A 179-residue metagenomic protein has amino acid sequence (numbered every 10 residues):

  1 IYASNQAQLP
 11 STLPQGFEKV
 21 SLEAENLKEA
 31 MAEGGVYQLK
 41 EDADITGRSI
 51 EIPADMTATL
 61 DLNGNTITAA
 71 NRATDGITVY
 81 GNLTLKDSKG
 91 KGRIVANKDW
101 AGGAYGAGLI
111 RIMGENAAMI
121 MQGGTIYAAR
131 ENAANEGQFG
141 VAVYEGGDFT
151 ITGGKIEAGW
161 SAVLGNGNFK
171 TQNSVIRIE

Functional and structural regions predicted by a protein language model:
Y2-E51: Acidic Gly/Asp/Thr-rich repetitive segments characteristic of extracellular carbohydrate-active and adhesion proteins
A7, Y37, A43, I50 (+11 more regions): Solenoid scaffold repeats with emphasis on beta-solenoid/beta-helix
L9-L13, L27-M31, I67, N135 (+3 more regions): Alpha-helix C-terminal capping segments
G16-K19, I77, I110, V163: Short beta-strand element of the conserved SAM-dependent methyltransferase core
K28-M31, D87, F149: Short, exposed beta-strand/loop patches in secreted or surface proteins that constitute
I45-T59, T68-D87, A96-M119, A133 (+1 more regions): Extracellular beta-strand-rich solenoid/capping regions of secreted or surface-exposed proteins that bind or remodel
N63-A73, S88-G106, Q122-G137, T152-L164 (+1 more regions): Beta-strand-rich solenoid/repeat architectures in extracellular/passenger domains of polysaccharide-targeting enzymes
